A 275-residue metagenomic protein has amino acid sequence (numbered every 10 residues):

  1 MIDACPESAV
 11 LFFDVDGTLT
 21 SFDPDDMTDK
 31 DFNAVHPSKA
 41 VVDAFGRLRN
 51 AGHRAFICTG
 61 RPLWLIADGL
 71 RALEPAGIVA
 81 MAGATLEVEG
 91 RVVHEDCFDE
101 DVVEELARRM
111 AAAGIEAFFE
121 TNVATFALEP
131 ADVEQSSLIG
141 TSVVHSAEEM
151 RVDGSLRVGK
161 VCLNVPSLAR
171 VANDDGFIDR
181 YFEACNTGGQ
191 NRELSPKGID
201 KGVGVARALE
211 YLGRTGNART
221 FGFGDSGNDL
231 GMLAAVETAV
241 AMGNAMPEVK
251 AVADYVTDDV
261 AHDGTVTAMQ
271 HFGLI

Functional and structural regions predicted by a protein language model:
I2, P6-V10, S38-K39, L194-I275: Mg2+-dependent phosphoryl-transfer enzymes with acidic/Ser/Thr/Gly-rich catalytic loops
A4-K30, I57, L233: Asp-based phosphoryl-transfer active-site loop
F22-P24, I66-D68, E89-G90, E129 (+4 more regions): Short glycine-/acidic-enriched loop or helix-start segments at secondary-structure transitions that form or flank
H36-E134: Active-site phosphate-binding/coordination module
N50-F56, E74-A76, G159-K160, A218-T220 (+1 more regions): Short active-site oxyanion
L73-E74, M81-A82, F177-Y181, A235-V236 (+1 more regions): Short, structured coil segments at secondary-structure junctions
P75-G83, E95-D96, S137-G140, A184-C185 (+2 more regions): Short hydrophobic/aromatic-enriched beta-strand-loop microsegments
V103, R109, A113-E116, E120-A235 (+1 more regions): Conserved acidic, metal-coordinating active-site core of Asp-based, Mg2+-dependent phosphoryl-transfer enzymes
